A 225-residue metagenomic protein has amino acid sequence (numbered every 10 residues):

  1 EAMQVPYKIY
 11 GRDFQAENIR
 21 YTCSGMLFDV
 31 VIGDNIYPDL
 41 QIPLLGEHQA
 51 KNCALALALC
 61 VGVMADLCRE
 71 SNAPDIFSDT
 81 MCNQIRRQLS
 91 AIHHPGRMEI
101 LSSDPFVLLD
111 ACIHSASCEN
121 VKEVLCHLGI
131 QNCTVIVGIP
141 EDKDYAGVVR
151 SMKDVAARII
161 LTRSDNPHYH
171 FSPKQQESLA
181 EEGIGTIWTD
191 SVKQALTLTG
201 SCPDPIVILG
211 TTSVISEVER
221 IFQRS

Functional and structural regions predicted by a protein language model:
E1, K8, F106-V107, S115 (+1 more regions): C-terminal helical cap/extension that packs against the catalytic core of soluble nucleotide-cofactor enzymes
E1-Y37: Extended acidic/charged loop-beta regions that coordinate divalent cations and stabilize anionic phosphate/carboxylate
P6-I9, C133-V135, R158-L161, S225: Short hydrophobic/aromatic-enriched beta-strand-loop microsegments
I19, C118-E119, Y145-G147, H170-F171 (+1 more regions): Short glycine-/acidic-enriched loop or helix-start segments at secondary-structure transitions that form or flank
F28-R158: Nucleotide phosphate-binding/pyrophosphate-handling subdomain across enzymes that bind or process nucleotide phosphates
A111, G138, T189, I208-L209: Active-site-adjacent beta-strand anchor residues
V137-E141, R163-S164, T211: Cofactor-binding loop segments of dinucleotide-utilizing enzymes, especially the Rossmann-like FAD- and NAD(P)+-binding
A195-Q223: A glycine-rich beta-strand to alpha-helix segment that forms a phosphate/ribose-binding loop at ligand/cofactor sites
